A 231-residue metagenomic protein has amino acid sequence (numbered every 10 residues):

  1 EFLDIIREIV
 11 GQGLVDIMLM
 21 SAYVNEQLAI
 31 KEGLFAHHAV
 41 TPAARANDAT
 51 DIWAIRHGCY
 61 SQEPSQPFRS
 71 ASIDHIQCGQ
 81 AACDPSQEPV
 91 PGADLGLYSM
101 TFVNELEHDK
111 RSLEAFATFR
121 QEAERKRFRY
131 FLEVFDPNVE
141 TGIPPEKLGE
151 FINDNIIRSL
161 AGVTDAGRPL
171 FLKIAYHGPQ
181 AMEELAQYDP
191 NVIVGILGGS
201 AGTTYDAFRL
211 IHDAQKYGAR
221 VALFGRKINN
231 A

Functional and structural regions predicted by a protein language model:
E1, S21, Q62, S72-G79 (+3 more regions): Active-site mouth loops of central-metabolism enzymes
E1-N104: Alpha/beta catalytic barrel-like cores
E1-Q12, Y23-L28, C59-S70, H108-F119 (+3 more regions): Well-ordered, non-membrane alpha-helical segments in soluble/globular domains
G11-I17, H38-V40, A93-G96, K126-R129 (+3 more regions): Short, well-ordered coil/turn segments that N-cap beta-strands
I17-Y23, A43-A46, S99-S112, R129-F131 (+1 more regions): Catalytic beta/alpha-barrel core
A22-E26, A46-T50, F102-N104, V134-E140 (+3 more regions): Active-site-proximal loop/turn and secondary-structure-junction residues that shape catalytic pockets, frequently
V24-L34, I52-R56, L106-E122, Y176-D189 (+2 more regions): Active-site-adjacent beta->alpha loops and helix N-cap segments on the catalytic face of soluble alpha/beta enzymes
T164-A231: Catalytic-face loop-and-helix region of soluble metabolic enzyme cores
